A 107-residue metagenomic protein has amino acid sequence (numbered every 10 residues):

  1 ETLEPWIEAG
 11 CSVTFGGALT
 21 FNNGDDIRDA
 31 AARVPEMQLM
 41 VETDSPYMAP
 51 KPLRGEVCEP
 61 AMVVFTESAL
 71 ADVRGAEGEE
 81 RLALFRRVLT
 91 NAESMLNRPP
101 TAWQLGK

Functional and structural regions predicted by a protein language model:
E1-V41, S94, L105-K107: Catalytic pocket-lining loop regions of alpha/beta-barrel enzymes, especially the amidohydrolase/enolase/GH5 lineages
L3, I27, P60-E67: A general structural signal for well-ordered alpha-helical segments in protein cores
W6, D44, L84: Divalent metal-coordination and catalytic microenvironments
L19, D44, R87: Residue-level "edge-of-site" marker
N22-D25, R54-A61, E79: Residues at secondary-structure transition points
N23, M48-P52, L96: Short active-site-adjacent structural elements
M37-E59: Short acidic/histidine-rich active-site segments
V63-K107: Mid-to-C-terminal alpha-helical segments outside catalytic/metal-binding sites
